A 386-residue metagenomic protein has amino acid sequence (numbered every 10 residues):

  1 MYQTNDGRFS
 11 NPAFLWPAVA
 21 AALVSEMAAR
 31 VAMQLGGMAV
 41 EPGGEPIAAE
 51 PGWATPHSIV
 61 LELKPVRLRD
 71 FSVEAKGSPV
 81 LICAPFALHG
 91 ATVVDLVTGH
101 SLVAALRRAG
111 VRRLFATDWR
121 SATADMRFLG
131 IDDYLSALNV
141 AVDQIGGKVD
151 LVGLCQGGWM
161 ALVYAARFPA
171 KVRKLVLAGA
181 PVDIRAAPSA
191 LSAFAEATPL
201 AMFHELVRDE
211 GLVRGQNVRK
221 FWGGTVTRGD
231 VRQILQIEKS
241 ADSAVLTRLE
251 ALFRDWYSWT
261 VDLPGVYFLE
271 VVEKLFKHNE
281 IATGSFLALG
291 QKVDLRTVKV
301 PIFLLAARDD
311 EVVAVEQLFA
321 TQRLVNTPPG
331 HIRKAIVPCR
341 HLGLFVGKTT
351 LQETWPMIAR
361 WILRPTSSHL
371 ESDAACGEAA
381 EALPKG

Functional and structural regions predicted by a protein language model:
M1-R30, G146-G147, M160-V266: Alpha/beta-hydrolase-fold enzymes
E45-P46, P51-T123: Short, surface-exposed "cap/lid" segments of acyl-processing enzymes
A122-M126, D132-V149, L162: Conserved acidic catalytic loop of the alpha/beta-hydrolase fold
G153-A161: Gly/Ala-rich beta-loop-alpha elbow adjacent to hydrolase catalytic centers
V298, L304-A306, D310: Short beta-strand/loop motif that positions the catalytic acidic residue of the alpha/beta-hydrolase fold
E311-Q317: Conserved alpha/beta-hydrolase "acid-adjacent" motif
V325-L342: Catalytic histidine neighborhood in serine/cysteine hydrolases with alpha/beta-hydrolase-type architecture
P338-E353: Catalytic histidine-centered segment of alpha/beta-hydrolase-like enzymes
